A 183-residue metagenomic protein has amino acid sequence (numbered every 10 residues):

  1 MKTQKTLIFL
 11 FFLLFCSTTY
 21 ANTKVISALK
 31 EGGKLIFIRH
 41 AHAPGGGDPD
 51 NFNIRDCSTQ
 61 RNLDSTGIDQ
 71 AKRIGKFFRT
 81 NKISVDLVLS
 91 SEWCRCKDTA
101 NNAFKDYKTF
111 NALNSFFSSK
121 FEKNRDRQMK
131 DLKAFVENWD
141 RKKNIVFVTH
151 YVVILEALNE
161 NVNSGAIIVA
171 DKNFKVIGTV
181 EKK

Functional and structural regions predicted by a protein language model:
M1-T3: N-terminal secretory signal peptides that target proteins for export/translocation
T6-F15: Sec-dependent N-terminal signal peptides
S17-A21: Sec/Tat signal peptide C-region and signal peptidase I cleavage site
N22-K120, E160-K183: Active-site-proximal alpha-helix that buttresses catalytic centers in soluble enzyme cores
G33-L35, R141-T149: Generic beta-sheet signal
N81-I83, W139-K143: Glycine-rich phosphate-binding loop signature in dinucleotide/nucleotide-binding domains
L113-E122, M129, K133-V136: All-alpha RGS (Regulator of G-protein Signaling) helical domain and cognate RGS-like helical scaffolds
